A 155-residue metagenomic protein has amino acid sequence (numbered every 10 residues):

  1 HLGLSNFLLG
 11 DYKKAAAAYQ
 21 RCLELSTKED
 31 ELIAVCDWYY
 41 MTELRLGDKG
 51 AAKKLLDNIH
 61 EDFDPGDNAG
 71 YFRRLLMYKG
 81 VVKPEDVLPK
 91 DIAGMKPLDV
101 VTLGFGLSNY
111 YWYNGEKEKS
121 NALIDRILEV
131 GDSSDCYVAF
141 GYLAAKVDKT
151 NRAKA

Functional and structural regions predicted by a protein language model:
L4, M41-L44, N109, A144-K146 (+1 more regions): Residue-level recognition of tetratricopeptide repeat
Q20, D57, P89-A93, D125: Alpha-solenoid helical repeat scaffolds
S26, D62-G66, G131-D135: Alpha-helical junction/boundary sensor with strong preference for TPR arrays
C36-W38, G104, G141, K146: TPR repeat positional signature
H60-K96: Alpha-helical adaptor scaffolds
